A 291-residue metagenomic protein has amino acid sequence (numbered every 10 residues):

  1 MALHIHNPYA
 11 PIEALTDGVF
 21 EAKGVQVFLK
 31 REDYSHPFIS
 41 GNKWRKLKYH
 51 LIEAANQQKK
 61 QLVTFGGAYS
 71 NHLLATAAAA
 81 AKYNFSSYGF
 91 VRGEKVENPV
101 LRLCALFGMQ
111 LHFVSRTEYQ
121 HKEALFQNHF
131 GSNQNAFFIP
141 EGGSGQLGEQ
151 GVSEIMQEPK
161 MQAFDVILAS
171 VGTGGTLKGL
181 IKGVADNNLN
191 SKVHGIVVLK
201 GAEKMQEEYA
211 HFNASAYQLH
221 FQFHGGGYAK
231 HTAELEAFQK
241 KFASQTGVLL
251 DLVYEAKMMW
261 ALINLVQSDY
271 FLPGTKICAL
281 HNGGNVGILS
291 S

Functional and structural regions predicted by a protein language model:
M1-S291: PLP-dependent amino-acid enzyme catalytic core
